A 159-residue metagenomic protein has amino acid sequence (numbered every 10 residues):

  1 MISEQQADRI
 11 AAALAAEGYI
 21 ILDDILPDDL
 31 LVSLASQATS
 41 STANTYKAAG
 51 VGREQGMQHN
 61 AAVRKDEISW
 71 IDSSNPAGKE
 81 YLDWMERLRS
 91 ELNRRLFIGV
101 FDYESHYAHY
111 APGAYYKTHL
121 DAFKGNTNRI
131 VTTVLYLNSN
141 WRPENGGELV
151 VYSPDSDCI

Functional and structural regions predicted by a protein language model:
M1-T132, Y136-I159: Fe(II)/2-oxoglutarate oxygenase catalytic core
